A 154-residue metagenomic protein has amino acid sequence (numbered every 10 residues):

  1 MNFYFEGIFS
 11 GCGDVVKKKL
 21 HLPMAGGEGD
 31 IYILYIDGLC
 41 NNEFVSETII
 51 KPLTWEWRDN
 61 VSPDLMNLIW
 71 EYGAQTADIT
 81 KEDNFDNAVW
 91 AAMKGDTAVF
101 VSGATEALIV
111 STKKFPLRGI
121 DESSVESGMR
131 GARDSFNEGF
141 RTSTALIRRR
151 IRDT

Functional and structural regions predicted by a protein language model:
M1-T154: Membrane-embedded alpha-helical signal segments
